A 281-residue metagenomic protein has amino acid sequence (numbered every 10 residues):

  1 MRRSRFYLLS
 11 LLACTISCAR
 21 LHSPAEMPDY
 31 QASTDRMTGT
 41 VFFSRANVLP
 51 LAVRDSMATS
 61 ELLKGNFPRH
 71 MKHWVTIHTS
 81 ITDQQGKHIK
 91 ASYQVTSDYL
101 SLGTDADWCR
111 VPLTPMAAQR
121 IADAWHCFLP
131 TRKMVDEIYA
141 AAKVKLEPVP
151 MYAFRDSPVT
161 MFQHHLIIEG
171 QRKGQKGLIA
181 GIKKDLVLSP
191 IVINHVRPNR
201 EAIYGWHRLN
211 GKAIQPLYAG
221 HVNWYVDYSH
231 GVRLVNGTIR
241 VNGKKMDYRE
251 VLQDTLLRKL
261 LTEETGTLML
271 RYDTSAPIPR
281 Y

Functional and structural regions predicted by a protein language model:
M1-A25: Bacterial Sec-dependent N-terminal signal peptides
S23-M71, T262-T267, R271-R280: N-terminal module-boundary/linker segments of secreted carbohydrate-active enzymes
N66-T96: Conserved oxyanion/phosphate-binding beta-strand-loop segments in alpha/beta enzyme cores
P68-M71, W108-M116, L129, Y225-S229: Soluble non-cytosolic domains of exported or imported proteins
L102-C109, A124-W125, G220-H221: Second-shell loop/turn segments in exported
P115-G181, L234: Conserved hydrophobic ligand-interaction patch in extracellular adhesion modules
K176-N242: Catalytic cores and adjacent binding grooves of peptidoglycan-active enzymes
D227-Y281: Low-complexity, Gly/Ser/Thr/Pro-rich intrinsically disordered linker/tail segments
